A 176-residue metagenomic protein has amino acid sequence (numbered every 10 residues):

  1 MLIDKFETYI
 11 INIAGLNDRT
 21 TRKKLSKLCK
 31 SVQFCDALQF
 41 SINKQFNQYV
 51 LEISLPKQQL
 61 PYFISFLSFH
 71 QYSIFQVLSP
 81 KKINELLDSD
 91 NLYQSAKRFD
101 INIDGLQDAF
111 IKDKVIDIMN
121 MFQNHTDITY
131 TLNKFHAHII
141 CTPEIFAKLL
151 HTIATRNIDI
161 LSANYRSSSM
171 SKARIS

Functional and structural regions predicted by a protein language model:
M1-N17, Y49-L51, S89-A109: Short glycine-/aliphatic-rich beta-strand segments at the starts of folded cytosolic domains
I3, N12-N17, P56-L60, S73-F75 (+1 more regions): N-terminal accessory targeting/assembly segments
A14-A37, Y62-F63, N102-N124: Short amphipathic alpha-helix segments
D18, S54-L60, H70, L106-D108 (+1 more regions): Helix N-cap motif at beta-to-alpha junctions
L38-Q48, H125-K134: RNA-recognition motif
N47-L55, N133-C141: A generic structural motif
S68, S73-I74, L78-S95, E144-S176: C-terminal coupling/interaction segments
